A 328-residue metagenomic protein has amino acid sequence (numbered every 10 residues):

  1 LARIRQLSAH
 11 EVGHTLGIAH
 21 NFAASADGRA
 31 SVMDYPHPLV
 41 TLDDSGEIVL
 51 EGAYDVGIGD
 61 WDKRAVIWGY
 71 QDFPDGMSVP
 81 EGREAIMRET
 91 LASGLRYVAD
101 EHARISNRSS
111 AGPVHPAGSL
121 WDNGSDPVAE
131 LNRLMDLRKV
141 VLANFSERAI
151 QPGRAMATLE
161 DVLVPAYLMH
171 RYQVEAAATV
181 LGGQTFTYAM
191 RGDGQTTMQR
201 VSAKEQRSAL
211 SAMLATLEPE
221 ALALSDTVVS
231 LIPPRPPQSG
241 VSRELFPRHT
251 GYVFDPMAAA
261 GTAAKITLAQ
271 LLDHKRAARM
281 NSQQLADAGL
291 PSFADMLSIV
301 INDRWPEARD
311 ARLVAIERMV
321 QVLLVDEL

Functional and structural regions predicted by a protein language model:
L1-S8: Short pre-active-site segment immediately N-terminal to the catalytic Zn-binding motif
R3, I18, A155: Sparse, context-dependent recognition of short Cys/His-centered cofactor- or disulfide-binding micro-motifs
I4, H20, A24, H37: Active-site proximal loops enriched in glycine and acidic residues that flank catalytic Cys/His/Asp and coordinate
R5, H14, R29-S31: Structural beta-strand/beta-sheet cores of well-ordered domains, especially the beta-sheet scaffolds that support
V12-A26: Catalytic Zn2+-binding segment of zinc metalloproteases
S25-L328: Conserved catalytic/binding loops enriched for acidic/polar residues
